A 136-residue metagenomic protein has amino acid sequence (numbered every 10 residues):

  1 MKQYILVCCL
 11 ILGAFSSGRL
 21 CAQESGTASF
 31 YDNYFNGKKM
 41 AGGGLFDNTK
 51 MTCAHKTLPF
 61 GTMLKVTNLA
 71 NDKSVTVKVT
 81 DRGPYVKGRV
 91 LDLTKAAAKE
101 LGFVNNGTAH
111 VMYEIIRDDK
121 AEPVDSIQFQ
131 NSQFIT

Functional and structural regions predicted by a protein language model:
Y4-I5, L20-T136: Secreted/periplasmic proteins
L6-I11: Hydrophobic helical h-region of N-terminal Sec-dependent signal peptides in bacterial secretory/periplasmic proteins
